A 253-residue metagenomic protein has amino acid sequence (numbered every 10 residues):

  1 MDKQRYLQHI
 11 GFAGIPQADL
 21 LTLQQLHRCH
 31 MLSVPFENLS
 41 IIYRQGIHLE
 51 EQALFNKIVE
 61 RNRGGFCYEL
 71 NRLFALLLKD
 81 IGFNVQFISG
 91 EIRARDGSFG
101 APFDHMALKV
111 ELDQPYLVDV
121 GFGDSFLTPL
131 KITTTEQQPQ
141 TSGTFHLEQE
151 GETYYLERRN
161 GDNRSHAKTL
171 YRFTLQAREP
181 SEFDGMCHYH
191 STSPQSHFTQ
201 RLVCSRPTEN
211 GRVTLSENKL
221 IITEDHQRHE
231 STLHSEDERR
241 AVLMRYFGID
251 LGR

Functional and structural regions predicted by a protein language model:
M1-G64, K79-P102, G123-R253: Mixed-charge, low-complexity segments
L70: Hydrophobic (often cysteine-bearing) scaffold residues that line and stabilize catalytic clefts of nucleotide/cofactor
F74: Active-site acidic/histidine clusters and adjacent loop/turn architecture that either coordinate catalytic ions
M106-K109: Short beta-strand scaffold segments in enzyme catalytic cores
L117-G123: Catalytic Cys-His active-site segments of thiol-dependent hydrolases/isopeptidases
